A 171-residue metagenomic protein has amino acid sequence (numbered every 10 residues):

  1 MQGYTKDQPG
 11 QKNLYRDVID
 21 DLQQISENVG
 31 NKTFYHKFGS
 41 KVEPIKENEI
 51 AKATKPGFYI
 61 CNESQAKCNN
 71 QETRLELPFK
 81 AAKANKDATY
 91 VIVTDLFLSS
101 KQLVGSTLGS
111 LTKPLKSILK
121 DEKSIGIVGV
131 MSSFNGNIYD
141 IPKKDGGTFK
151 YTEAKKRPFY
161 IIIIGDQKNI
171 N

Functional and structural regions predicted by a protein language model:
M1-K46, T89-T94, I125-S132: Von Willebrand factor
Q2-Q8, E43-N48, S99-L108, N135-D140 (+1 more regions): Extracytoplasmic/secreted cell-surface and envelope-processing proteins
Q8-L22, G57, C61-F79, L103-S117: Well-ordered, non-membrane alpha-helical segments in soluble/globular domains
Q23-G30, K83-A84, L98, K120: Sec-exported extracytoplasmic/periplasmic mature domains
G39-T89, L98-S99, M131-S133: Von Willebrand factor
F97-I162: VWA/integrin I-like adhesion module and closely mimicked acidic/polar interface patches used
F159, K168-N171: Long, low-hydrophobicity ectodomains and other hydrophilic envelope-associated domains
